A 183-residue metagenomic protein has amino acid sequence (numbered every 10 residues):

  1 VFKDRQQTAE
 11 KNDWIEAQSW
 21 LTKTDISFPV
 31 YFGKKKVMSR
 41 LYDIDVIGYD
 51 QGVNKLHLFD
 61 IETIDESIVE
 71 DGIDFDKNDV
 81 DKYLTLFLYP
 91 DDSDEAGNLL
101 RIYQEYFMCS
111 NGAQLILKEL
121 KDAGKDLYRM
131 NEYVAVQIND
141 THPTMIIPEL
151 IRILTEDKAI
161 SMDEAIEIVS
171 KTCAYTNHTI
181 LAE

Functional and structural regions predicted by a protein language model:
V1-E183: A conserved ligand/cofactor-binding region detector
